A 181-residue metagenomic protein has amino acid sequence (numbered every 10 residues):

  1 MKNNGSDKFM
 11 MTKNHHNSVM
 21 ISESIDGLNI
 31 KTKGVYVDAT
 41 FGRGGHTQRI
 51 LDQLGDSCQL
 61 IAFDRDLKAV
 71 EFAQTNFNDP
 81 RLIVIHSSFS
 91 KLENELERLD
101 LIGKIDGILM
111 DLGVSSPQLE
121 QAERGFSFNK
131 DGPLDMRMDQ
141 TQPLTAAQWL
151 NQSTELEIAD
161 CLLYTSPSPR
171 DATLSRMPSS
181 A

Functional and structural regions predicted by a protein language model:
G5-S22: Class I SAM-dependent methyltransferase Rossmann-like catalytic core, especially the SAM/SAH-binding loop
S18-T32: Conserved alpha-helix/loop element of class I SAM-dependent methyltransferases that forms part of the SAM/SAH-binding
S24, D111, P178: Residue-level signature of catalytic and energy-coupling elements of molecular machines, predominantly ATP/GTP-dependent
V35-N94: SAM cofactor-binding core of SAM-dependent methyltransferases, primarily the Rossmann-like beta-alpha-beta module
F77-D79, H86-K91, D100, Q148 (+3 more regions): Phosphate/pyrophosphate-binding catalytic cores of soluble transferases and nucleic-acid-acting enzymes
E95-G107: A short acidic, Gly/Pro-enriched loop at the edge of an enzyme's catalytic core that lines a small-molecule cofactor
D106-M110, V114-N151: A mobile, often basic/glycine-rich helix-loop segment that functions as the active-site lid/recognition loop
Y164-A181: Single conserved hydrophobic/aromatic residue that forms the stacking wall/gate of nucleotide- or nucleobase-binding
